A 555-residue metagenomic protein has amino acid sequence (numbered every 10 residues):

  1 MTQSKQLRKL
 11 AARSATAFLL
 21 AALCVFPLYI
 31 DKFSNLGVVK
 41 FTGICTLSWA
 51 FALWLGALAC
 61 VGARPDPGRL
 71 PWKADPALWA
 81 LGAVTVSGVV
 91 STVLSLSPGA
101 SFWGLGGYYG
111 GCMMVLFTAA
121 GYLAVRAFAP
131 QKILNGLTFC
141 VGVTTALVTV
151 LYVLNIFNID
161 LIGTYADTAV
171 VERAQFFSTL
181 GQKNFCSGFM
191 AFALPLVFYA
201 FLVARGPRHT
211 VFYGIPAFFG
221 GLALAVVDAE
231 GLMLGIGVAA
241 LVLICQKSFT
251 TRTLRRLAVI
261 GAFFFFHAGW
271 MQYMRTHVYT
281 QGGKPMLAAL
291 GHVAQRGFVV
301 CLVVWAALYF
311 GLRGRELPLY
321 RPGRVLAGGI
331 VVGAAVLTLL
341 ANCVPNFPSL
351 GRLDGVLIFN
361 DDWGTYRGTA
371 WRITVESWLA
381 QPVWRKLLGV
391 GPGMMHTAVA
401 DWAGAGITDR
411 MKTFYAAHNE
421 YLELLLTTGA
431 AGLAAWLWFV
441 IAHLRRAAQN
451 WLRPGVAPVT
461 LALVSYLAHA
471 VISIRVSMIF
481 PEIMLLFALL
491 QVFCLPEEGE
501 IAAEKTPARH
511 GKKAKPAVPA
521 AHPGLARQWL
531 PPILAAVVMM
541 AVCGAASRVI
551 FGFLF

Functional and structural regions predicted by a protein language model:
M1-K9, P65-A74, G283-M286, L312-V325 (+1 more regions): Membrane-interfacial, low-structure loops and terminal tails that flank and connect transmembrane helices in multi-pass
Q6-Y29, T46-C60, G82-V93, G111-L123 (+9 more regions): Alpha-helical transmembrane segments of multi-pass inner-membrane proteins
L28-G43, P98-S101, A166-L180, V278-L290 (+3 more regions): Juxtamembrane membrane-water interface segments that cap and precede transmembrane helices
S34-V39, F102-G106, K183-N184, D228-G235 (+2 more regions): Membrane-interface catalytic loops of GT-C/OST-like multi-pass glycosylation enzymes that act
L36-T46, P71-A74, G106-Y108, M286-R296: Interfacial loop-to-helix junctions that mark the boundaries of transmembrane helices in multi-pass membrane
A57-W72, V90-W103: Transmembrane alpha-helix boundary signature
Q182, Y366-T413, T428-G432: TM-adjacent membrane-interface loops and short helices in multi-pass inner/ER membrane proteins
L340-D354, V538-F555: Hydrophobic alpha-helical transmembrane segments in integral membrane proteins
